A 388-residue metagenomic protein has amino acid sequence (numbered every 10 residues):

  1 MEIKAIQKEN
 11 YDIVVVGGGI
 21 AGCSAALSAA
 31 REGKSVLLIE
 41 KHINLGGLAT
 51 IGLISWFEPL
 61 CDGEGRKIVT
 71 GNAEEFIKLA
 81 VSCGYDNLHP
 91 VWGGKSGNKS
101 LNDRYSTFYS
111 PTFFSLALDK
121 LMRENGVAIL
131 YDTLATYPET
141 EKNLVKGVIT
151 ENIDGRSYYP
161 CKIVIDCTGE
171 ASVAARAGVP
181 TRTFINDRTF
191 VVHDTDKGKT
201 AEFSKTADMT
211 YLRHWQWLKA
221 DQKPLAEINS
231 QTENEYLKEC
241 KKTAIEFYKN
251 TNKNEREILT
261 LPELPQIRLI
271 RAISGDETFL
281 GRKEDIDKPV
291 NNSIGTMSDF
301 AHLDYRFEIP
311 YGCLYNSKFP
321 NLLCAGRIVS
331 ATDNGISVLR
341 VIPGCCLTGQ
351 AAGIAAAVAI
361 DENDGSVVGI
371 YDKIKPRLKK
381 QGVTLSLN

Functional and structural regions predicted by a protein language model:
Q7, E32, H42, Y315-S317: Extracellular/periplasmic catalytic domains that process cell-envelope and extracellular macromolecules
Q7-G19: Beta1/beta-strand and adjacent pyrophosphate-binding region of the FAD-binding site in flavoprotein oxidoreductases
Y11, G33, C161-K162: Short, well-ordered alpha-helix to beta-strand connector turns
G22: N-terminal Rossmann-fold NAD(P) dinucleotide-binding loop
S28, K34-S35, E40-Y137, R182 (+1 more regions): Conserved N-terminal/central alpha/beta ligand/cofactor-binding core
L48-A49, N72, K95, S115 (+4 more regions): Flavin (FAD/FMN)-binding glycine-rich loop and adjacent Rossmann-like elements that form
E139-K146: A short, glycine/Asx- and small/polar-enriched loop/turn that sits immediately N-terminal to a beta-strand
